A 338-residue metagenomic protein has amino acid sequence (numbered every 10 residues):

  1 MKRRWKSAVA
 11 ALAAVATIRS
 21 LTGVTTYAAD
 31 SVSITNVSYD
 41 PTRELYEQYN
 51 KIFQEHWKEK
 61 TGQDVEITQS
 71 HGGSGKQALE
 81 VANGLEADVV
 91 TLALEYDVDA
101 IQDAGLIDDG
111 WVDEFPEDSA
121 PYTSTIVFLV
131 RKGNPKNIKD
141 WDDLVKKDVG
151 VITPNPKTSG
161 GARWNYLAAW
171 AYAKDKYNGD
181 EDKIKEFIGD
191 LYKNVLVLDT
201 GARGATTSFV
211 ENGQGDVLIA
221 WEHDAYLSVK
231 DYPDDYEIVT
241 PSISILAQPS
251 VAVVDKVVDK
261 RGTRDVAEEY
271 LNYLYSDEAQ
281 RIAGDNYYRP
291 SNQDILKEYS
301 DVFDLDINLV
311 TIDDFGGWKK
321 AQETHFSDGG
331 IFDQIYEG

Functional and structural regions predicted by a protein language model:
M1-S33: Short, low-complexity disordered leader/linker segments with a strong preference for bacterial N-terminal type II
Y27-A104, E114-F115, W221: Early extracytoplasmic/lumenal segment of secretory-pathway proteins
P41-E44, S74-Q77, E95-D99, G133-K136 (+5 more regions): Solvent-exposed loop/turn segments at secondary-structure junctions within structured extracellular/periplasmic domains
G84-V90, D148-G150, E211-A220: Alpha-to-beta junction loops
Q102-D175: A conserved helix-loop-strand patch within extracytoplasmic ligand-binding domains of the periplasmic binding
V127-L129, E237, S250-A252: Residues embedded in well-ordered beta-strands
Y177-I243: Ligand-binding pocket segment of bilobal, Venus flytrap-like solute-binding proteins
V258-G338: Extracellular/periplasmic juxtamembrane helices and adjacent flexible linkers that interface with membrane partners
